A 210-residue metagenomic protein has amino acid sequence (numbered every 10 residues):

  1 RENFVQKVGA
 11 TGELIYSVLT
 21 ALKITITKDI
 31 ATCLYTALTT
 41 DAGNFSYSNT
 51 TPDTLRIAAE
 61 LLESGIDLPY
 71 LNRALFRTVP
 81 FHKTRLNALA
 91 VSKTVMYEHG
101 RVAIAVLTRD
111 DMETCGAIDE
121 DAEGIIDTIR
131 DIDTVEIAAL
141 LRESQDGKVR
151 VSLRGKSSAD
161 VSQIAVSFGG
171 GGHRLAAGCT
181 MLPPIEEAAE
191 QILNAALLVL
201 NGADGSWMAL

Functional and structural regions predicted by a protein language model:
R1-I57: Short alpha-helices
T40-S167, G172-L210: Hydrophobic helix-and-loop "lid/oligomerization" segment in the mid-to-C-terminal part of catalytic domains
